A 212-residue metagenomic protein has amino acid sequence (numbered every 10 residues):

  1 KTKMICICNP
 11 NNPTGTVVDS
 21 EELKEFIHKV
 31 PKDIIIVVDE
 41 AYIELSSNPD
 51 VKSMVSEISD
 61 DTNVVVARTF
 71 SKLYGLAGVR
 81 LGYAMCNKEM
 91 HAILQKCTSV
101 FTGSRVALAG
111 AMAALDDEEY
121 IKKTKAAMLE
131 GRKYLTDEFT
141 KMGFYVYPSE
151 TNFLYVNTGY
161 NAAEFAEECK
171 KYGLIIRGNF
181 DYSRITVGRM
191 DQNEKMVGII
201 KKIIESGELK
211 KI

Functional and structural regions predicted by a protein language model:
K1, P13-I36, E40-L73: Active-site pre-lysine segment of PLP-dependent enzymes
M4-P10, I36-E40, Y147-S149, R177-N179: Short beta-strands and strand-loop turn motifs
E21, E167-I212: PLP-dependent enzyme catalytic core of the Aspartate aminotransferase-like
E21-E25, S53-S56, E130, Y134 (+3 more regions): Alpha-helical scaffolding segments of alpha/beta enzyme cores, especially the outer helices of TIM-barrel or partial
N63-T140, F144-Y147: PLP-dependent aminotransferase class I/II
M128-R132, D137-Y172, V187: Conserved PLP-binding catalytic core of the aspartate aminotransferase-like
